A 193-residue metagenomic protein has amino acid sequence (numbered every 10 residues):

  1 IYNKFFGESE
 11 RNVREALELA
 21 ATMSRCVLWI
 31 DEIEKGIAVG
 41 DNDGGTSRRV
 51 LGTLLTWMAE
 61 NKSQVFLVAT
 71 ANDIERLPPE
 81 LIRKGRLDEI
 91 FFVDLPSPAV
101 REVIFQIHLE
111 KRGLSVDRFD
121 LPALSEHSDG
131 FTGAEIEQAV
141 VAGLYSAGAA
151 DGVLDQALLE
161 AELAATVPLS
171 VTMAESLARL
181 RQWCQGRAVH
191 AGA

Functional and structural regions predicted by a protein language model:
I1-S125, F131: Walker A/P-loop NTP-binding motif of AAA+ ATPase domains
A38, L144-G148: Short amphipathic alpha-helical interface segments enriched in basic and hydrophobic/aromatic residues, used as
T53, W57, I104, A139-A142 (+2 more regions): Generic recognition of well-ordered alpha-helical segments
P122-V140, A149-A193: C-terminal engagement/docking regions of AAA+ P-loop ATPases
